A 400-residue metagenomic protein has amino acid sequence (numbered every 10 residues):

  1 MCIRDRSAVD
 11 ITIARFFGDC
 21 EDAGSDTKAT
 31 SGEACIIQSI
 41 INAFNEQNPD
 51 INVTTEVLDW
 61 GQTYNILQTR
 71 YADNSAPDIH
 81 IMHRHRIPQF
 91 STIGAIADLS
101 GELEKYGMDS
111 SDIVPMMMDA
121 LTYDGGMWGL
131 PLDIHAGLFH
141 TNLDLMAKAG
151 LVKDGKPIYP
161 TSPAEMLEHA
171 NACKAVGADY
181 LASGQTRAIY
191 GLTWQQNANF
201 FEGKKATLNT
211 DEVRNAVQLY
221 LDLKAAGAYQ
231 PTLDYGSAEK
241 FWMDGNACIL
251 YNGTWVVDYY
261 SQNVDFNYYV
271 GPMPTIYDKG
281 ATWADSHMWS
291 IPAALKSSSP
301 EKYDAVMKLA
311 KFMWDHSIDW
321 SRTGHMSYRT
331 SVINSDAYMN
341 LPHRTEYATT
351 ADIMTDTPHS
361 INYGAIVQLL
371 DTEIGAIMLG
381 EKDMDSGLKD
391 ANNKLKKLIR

Functional and structural regions predicted by a protein language model:
R4-Q89, S111, Y277, S386 (+1 more regions): Conserved N-terminal structural module of periplasmic/extracytoplasmic solute-binding proteins
R15-D19, T55-M118, P131-T141, P157-L167 (+3 more regions): Ligand-binding clamshell of periplasmic/extracellular solute-binding protein-like
I36, I40, N215-L219, S298-M313 (+1 more regions): Short amphipathic alpha-helical coupling segments at ligand-binding clamshell hinges and other catalytic/signaling
E46, A225-Y229, Q262-S327, L379 (+1 more regions): Extracytoplasmic/periplasmic substrate-recognition and gating elements
E46, L103-S111, L121-A188, N199-L233 (+2 more regions): Helix-loop-helix "hinge/cap" segment bordering the ligand-binding cleft or interdomain interface
F90-D98, D124-G126, Y260-Y277, L341-T345: Ligand-binding "clamshell"
N171, L208-F266, V306-F312, I318: Ligand-binding pocket segment of bilobal, Venus flytrap-like solute-binding proteins
G271, S321-T372, A376: Long, aromatic- and glycine/proline-rich binding clefts that accommodate carbohydrate-like moieties
